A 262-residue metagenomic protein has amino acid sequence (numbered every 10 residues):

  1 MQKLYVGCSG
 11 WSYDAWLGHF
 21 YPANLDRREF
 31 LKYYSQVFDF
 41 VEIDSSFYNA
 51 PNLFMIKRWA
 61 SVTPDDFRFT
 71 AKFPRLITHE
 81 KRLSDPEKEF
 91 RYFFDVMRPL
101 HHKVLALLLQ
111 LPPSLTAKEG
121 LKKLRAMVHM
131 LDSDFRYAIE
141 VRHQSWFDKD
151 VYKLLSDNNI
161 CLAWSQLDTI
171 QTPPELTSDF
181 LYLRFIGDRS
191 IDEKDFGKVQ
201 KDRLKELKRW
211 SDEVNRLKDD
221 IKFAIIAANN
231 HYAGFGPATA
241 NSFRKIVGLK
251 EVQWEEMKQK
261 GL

Functional and structural regions predicted by a protein language model:
M1-L262: Residues lining hydrophobic/aromatic ligand-binding pockets adjacent to catalytic sites
